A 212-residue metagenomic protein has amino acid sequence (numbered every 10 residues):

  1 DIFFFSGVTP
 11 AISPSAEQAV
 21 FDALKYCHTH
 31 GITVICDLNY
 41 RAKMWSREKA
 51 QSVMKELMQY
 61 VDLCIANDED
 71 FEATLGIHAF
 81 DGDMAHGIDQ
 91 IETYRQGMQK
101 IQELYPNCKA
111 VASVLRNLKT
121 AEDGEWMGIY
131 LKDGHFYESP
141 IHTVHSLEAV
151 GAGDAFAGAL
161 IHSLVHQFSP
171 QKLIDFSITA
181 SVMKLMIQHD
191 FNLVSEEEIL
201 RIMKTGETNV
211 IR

Functional and structural regions predicted by a protein language model:
D1-F136, H142-T143, S195-R201, G206 (+1 more regions): Ribokinase/PfkB-type carbohydrate-kinase core domain
Y137-G206, R212: Conserved post-catalytic alpha-helical subdomain immediately downstream of the catalytic base and nucleotide-binding
